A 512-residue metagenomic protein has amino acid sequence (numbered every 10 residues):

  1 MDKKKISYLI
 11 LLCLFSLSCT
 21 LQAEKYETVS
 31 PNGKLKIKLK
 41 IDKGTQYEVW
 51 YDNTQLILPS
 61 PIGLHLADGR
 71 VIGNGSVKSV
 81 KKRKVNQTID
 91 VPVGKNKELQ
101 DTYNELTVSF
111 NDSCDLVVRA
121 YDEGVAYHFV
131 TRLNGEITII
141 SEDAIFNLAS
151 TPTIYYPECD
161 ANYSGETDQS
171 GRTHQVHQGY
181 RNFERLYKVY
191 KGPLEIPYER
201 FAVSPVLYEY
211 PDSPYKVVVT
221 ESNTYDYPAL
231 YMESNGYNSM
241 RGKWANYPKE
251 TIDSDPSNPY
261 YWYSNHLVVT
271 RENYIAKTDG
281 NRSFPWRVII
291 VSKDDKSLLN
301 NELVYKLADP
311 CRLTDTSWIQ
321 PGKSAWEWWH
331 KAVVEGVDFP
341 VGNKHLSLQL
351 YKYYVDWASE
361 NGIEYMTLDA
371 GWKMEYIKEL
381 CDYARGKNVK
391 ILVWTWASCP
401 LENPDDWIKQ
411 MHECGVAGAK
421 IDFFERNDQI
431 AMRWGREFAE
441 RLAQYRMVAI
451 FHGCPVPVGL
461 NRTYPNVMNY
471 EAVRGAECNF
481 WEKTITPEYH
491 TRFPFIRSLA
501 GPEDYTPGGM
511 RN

Functional and structural regions predicted by a protein language model:
M1-K25: Bacterial Sec-dependent N-terminal signal peptides
K25-V304: N-terminal accessory beta-strand-rich subdomains and adjacent acidic, glycine-rich linkers that precede catalytic cores
D112, D122, S150, S292 (+5 more regions): Short, flexible loop/turn elements at secondary-structure junctions
E158-C159, V337-D338, A370, P404: Short, solvent-exposed loop/turn and secondary-structure capping segments
K188, E195-I196, S204-L207, V355 (+3 more regions): Short amphipathic alpha-helical segments and helix-helix/interface helices
I275-W357, N361: An acidic-aromatic substrate-binding cleft motif
E364: Soluble catalytic regions of membrane-associated enzymes that act on cell-envelope and secretory-pathway components
L368-N512: Aromatic- and carboxylate-enriched substrate-binding clefts and catalytic-loop regions of carbohydrate-active enzymes
